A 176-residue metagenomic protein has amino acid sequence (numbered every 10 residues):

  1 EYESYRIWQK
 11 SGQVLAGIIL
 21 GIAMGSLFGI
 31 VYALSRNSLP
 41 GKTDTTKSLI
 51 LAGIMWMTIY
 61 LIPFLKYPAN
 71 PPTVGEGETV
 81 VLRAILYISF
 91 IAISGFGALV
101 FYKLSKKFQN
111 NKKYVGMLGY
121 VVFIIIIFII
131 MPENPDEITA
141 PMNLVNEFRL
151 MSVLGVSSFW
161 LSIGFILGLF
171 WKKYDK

Functional and structural regions predicted by a protein language model:
E1-K176: Juxtamembrane/disordered regions of integral membrane proteins
